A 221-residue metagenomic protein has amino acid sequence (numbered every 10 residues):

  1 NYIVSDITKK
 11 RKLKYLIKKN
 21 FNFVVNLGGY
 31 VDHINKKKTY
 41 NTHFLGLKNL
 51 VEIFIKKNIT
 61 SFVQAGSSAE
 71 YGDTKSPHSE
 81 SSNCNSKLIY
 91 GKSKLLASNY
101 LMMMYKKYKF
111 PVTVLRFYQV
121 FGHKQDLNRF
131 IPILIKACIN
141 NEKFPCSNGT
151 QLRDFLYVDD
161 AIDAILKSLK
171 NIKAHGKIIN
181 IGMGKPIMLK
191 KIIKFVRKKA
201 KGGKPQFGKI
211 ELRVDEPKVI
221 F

Functional and structural regions predicted by a protein language model:
Y2, L16, K38-T42, F54 (+1 more regions): A hydrophobic alpha-helix adjacent to the NAD(P)-binding/active-site core of NAD(P)-dependent oxidoreductases, strongly
I7-T42: NAD(P)H-binding glycine-rich loop region in Rossmannoid oxidoreductase-like domains and their noncatalytic homologs
T8, F23, K38-N49, C84 (+2 more regions): Glycine-rich NAD(P)-binding loop of the Rossmann-fold in SDR/ketoreductase-type enzymes
N26, N49-I89: Conserved Rossmann-fold NAD(P)-dependent oxidoreductase catalytic core, especially the SDR/UDP-sugar
Y71-G72, L88-I89, T113-F130: Flexible, glycine-rich beta-alpha linker
D73-T74, N85-T113, I139: Active-site Tyr-X1-5-Lys
C138-F221: C-terminal substrate-binding subdomain of Rossmann-fold SDR/epimerase-dehydratase oxidoreductases
